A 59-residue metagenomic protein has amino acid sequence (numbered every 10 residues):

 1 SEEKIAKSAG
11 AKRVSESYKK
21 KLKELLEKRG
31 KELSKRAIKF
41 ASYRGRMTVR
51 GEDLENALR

Functional and structural regions predicted by a protein language model:
S1-K20, E24, N56-R59: Histone-fold modules and their flanking histone-like tails across chromatin and transcription assemblies
V14, L25, S42-R46: Short acidic, glycine/proline-enriched loop segments that cap or flank alpha-helices
L22, R29-A41: AAA+ P-loop ATPase catalytic core
A41-R59: Conserved C-terminal helix/linker of AAA+ ATPases
